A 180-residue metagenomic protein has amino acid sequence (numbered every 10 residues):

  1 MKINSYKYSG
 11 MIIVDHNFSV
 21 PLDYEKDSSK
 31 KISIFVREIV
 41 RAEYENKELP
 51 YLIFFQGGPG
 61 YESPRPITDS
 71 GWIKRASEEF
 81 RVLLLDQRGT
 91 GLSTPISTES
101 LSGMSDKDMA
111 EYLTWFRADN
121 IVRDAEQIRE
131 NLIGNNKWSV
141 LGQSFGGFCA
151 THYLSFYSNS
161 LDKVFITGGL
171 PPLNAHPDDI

Functional and structural regions predicted by a protein language model:
M1-I180: Gly/Pro-rich cap/lid or specificity-loop segments adjacent to the active site
